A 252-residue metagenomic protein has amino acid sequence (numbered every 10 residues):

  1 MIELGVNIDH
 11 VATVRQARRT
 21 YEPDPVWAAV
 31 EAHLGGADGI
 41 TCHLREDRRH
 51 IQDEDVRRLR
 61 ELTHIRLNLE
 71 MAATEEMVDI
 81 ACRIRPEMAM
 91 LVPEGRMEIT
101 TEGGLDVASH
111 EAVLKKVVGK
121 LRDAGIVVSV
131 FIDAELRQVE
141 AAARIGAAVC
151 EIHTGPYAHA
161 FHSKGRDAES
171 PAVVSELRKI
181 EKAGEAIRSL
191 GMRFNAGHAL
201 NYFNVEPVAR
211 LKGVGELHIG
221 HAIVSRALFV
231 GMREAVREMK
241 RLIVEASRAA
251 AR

Functional and structural regions predicted by a protein language model:
M1-E75, I80-P86, A141: Conserved N-terminal beta1-alpha1 strand-loop-helix module at the mouth
I2-I8, I40-C42, L67-L69, A89-L91 (+4 more regions): Hydrophobic faces of well-ordered beta-strands that scaffold small-molecule active sites in alpha/beta enzyme cores
N7-P25, R66-A73, T100-A108, R122-A134 (+2 more regions): Active-site mouth loops of central-metabolism enzymes
G36-D38, L62-I65, R83-A89, D123 (+2 more regions): Glycine-enriched alpha-helix->loop->beta-strand junction motifs that scaffold or abut catalytic
H43, M90-E98, V149-H162, G213-M232: Glycine-rich phosphate-binding active-site loops on the catalytic face of alpha/beta enzymes
R60, H162-V173, R226-R248: C-terminal helical cap(s) of enzyme catalytic domains, especially alpha/beta-barrels
E75-I84, E135-I145, A196, L200-V214: Catalytic cores of alpha/beta
S129-A186: Histidine/lysine/aspartate-rich catalytic loop segments that bind and position anionic ligands
